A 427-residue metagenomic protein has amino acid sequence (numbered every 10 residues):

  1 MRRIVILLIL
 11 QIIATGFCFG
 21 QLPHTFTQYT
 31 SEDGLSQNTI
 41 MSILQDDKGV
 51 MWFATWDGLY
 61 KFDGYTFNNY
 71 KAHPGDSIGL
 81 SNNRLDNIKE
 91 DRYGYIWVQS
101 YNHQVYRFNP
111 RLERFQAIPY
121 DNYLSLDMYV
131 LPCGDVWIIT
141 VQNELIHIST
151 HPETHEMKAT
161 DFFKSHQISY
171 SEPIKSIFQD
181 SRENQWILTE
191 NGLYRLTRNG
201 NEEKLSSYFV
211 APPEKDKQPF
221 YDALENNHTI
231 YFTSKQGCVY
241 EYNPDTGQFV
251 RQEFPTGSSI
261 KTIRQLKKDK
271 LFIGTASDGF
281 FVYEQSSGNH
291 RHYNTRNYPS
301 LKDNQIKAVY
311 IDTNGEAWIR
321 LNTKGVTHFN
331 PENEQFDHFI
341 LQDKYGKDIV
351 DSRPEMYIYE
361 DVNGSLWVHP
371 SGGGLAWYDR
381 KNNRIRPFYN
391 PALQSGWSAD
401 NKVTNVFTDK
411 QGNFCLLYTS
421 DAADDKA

Functional and structural regions predicted by a protein language model:
M1-D421: Carboxylate-rich, polar loop motifs that coordinate divalent cations or form catalytic acidic clusters
D421-A427: A short, hydrophobic C-terminal helix/tail in secreted or cell-surface proteins
